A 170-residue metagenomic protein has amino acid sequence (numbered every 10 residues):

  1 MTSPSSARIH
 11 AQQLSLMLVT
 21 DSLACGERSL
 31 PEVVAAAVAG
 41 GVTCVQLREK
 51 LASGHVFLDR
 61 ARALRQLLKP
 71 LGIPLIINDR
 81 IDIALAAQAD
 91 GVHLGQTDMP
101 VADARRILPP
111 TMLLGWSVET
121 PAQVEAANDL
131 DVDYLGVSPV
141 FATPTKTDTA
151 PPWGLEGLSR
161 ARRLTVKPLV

Functional and structural regions predicted by a protein language model:
M1-V101, R106-Y134, A150-E156, R160-K167: Conserved N-terminal beta1-alpha1 strand-loop-helix module at the mouth
F141-T143: A short, flexible beta-alpha/helix-coil linker loop
T145-T147: Glycine/threonine-rich flexible loop motifs
V170: Conserved active-site loop/cleft motifs that coordinate metal ions or position small ligands
